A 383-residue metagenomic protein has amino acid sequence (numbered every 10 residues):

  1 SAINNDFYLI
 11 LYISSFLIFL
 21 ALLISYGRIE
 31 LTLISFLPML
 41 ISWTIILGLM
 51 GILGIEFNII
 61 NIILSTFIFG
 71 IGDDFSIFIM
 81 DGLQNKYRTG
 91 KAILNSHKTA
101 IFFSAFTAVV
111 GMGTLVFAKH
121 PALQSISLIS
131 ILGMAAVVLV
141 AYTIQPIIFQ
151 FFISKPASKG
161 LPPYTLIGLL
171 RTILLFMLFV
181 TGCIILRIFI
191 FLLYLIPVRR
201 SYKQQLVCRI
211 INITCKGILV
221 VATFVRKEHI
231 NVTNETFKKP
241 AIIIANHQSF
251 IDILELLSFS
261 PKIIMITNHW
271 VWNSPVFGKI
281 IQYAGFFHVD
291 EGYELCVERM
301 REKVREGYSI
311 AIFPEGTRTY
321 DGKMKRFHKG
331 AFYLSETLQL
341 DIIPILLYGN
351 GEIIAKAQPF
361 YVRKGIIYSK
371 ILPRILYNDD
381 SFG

Functional and structural regions predicted by a protein language model:
D6-L33, L37, I41, I45 (+1 more regions): Internal alpha-helical transmembrane segments of multipass membrane proteins, especially hydrophobic lipid-embedded
L31-F78: Hydrophobic transmembrane alpha-helices and their membrane-interface caps in long multi-pass transport proteins
F67-N85, A108, T143-Q145: Short helical (or helix-break) motifs at transmembrane helix termini and adjacent helical loops in multi-pass membrane
I79, S125-G160: Transmembrane alpha-helices and their membrane-interface boundaries in multi-pass membrane transporters and channels
R88-A118: Pore- and gate-forming transmembrane helices of large, multi-pass membrane proteins
L161-P240: Membrane-anchoring hydrophobic helices of lipid-metabolizing enzymes
I190-I213, V221, F237-G292: Catalytic core of membrane glycerolipid acyltransferases/transacylases, capturing the structured, soluble-facing
V276-K279, R305-A311, Y320-F382: A cross-family acyltransferase "interaction/gating" segment
